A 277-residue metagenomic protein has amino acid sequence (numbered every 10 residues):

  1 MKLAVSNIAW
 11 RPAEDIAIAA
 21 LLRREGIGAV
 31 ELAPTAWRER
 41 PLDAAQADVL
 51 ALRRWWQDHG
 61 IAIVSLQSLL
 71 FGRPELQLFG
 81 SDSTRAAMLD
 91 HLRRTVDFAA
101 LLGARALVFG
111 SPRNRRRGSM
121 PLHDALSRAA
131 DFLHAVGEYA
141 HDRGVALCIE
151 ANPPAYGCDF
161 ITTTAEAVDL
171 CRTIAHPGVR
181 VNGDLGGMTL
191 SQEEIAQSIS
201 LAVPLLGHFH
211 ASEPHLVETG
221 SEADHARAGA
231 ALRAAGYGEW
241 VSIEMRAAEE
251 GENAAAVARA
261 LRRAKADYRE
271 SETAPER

Functional and structural regions predicted by a protein language model:
M1-A4, A9-G28, Q57, L89 (+3 more regions): Histidine-acidic metal/acid-base catalytic patches
A9-R11, P34-A36, L69-G72, R113-R115 (+4 more regions): Active-site-proximal loop/turn and secondary-structure-junction residues that shape catalytic pockets, frequently
I16-A17, D58, E75-R180, L190 (+1 more regions): Active-site acidic/histidine proton-transfer and metal-coordination neighborhood in alpha/beta enzyme cores
V30-E31, V64-L66, L107, L147 (+2 more regions): Hydrophobic residues within beta-strands of alpha/beta enzymes
A33-R53, S111-R113, R117-G118: Glycine-rich, proline-tolerant flexible connector loops at the mouths of alpha/beta enzymes
R40-R54, H59-A62, V145, E252: Short acidic, glycine/proline-enriched helix-loop-strand junctions
L42-V49, S81-A86, S119-L126, G157-F160 (+5 more regions): Flexible, glycine- and charge-enriched loops at secondary-structure boundaries
Q46-H59, A129-A140, S198-L201, R227-L232: Catalytic-core regions built around general acid/base machinery
